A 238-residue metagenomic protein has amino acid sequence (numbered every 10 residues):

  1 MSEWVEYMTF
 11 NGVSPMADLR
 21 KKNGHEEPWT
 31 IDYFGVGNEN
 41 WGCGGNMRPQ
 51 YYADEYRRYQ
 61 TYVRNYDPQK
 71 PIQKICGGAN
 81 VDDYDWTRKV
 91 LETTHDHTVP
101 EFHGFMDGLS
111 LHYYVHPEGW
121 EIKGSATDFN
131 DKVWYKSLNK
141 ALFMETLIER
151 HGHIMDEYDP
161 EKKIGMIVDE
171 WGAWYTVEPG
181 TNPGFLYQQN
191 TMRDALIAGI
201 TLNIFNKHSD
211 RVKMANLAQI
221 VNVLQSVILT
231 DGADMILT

Functional and structural regions predicted by a protein language model:
M1-K132, E149: N-terminal catalytic cores of secreted or lumenal carbohydrate-active enzymes
Y7-F10, N65, L111, E157 (+4 more regions): Short, well-ordered loop/turn and helix-capping segments at boundaries between secondary-structure elements and domains
E26-Y33, F143, P160, N190-I197: Secondary-structure capping and boundary motifs in well-ordered enzyme cores
N46-D54, V81, H97-P100, Y135-L142 (+3 more regions): Alpha-helix capping and helix-loop boundary segments enriched in small/acidic/polar residues
D54, T61, N65, H116-G184: Glycoside hydrolase catalytic-domain groove-lining segments
Y62-P71, F105, R150-K163, T201-V212: A structural motif corresponding to the C-terminal end of an alpha-helix and its immediate exit/capping segment
K163-T238: Aromatic/acidic polysaccharide-binding cleft in carbohydrate-active enzymes
